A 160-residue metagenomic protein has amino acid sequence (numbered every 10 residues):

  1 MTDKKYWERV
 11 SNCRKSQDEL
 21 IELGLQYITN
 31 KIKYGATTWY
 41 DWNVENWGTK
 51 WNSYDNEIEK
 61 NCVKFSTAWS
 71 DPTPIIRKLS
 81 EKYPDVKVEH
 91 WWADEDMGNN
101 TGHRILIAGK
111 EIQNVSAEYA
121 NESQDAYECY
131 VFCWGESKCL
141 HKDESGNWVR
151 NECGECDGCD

Functional and structural regions predicted by a protein language model:
M1-D160: Intrinsic low-complexity, intrinsically disordered or marginally ordered coil/linker segments
